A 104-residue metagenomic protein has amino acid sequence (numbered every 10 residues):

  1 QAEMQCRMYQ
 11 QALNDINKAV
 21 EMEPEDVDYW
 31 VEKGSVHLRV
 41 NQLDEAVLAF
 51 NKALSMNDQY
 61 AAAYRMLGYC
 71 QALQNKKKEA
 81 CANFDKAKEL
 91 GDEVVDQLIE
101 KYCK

Functional and structural regions predicted by a protein language model:
Q5, R39-V40, M66, L73: Register position in tetratricopeptide repeats
M22, M56, E89-L90: Structural marker of alpha-solenoid helical repeat scaffolds
V27-D28, A61-A62, V94-V95: Helix-start (N-cap) detector for alpha-helical repeat units in TPR-like alpha-solenoids, especially tetratricopeptide
E32, M66, L98-E100: Canonical tetratricopeptide repeat
L73-K104: Terminal, low-structured helical/coil segments at or just beyond the last alpha-helical repeat
